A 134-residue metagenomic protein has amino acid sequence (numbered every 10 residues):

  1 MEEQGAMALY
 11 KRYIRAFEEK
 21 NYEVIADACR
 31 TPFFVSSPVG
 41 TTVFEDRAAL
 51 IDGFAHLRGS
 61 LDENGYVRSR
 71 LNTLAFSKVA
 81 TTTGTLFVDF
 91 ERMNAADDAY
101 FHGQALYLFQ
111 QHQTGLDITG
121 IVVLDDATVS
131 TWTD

Functional and structural regions predicted by a protein language model:
M1-A28, W132: Short, low-complexity N-terminal intrinsically disordered segments enriched in polar/charged residues
Y13, I25-A26, F33, L50 (+2 more regions): Hydrophobic pocket/interface hotspot
C29, F90-R92, V122-L124: Short beta-strand segments enriched in hydrophobic/aromatic residues within well-folded beta-rich domains
F34-E45, S60-N64: A short gly/proline-enriched turn/hairpin at secondary-structure junctions
F44, N94-A96, D126-S130: A short local loop/turn or secondary-structure capping micro-motif enriched for an aromatic residue
A49-A96: Surface-exposed, charged secondary-structure patches
Y100-D134: Short beta-strand edge/turn micro-motifs at domain boundaries
